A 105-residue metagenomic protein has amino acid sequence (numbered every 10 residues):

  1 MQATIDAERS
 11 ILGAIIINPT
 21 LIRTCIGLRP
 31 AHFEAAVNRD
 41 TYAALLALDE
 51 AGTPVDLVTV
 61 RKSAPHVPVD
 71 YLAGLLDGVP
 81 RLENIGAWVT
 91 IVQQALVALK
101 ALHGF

Functional and structural regions predicted by a protein language model:
M1-V97: Noncatalytic partner-interaction/assembly domains of nucleic-acid and motor enzyme complexes, especially the accessory
L57, G104-F105: AAA+ P-loop ATPase catalytic core
V97-G104: Hydrophobic alpha-helical hairpins/lids featuring a short glycine-rich hinge
